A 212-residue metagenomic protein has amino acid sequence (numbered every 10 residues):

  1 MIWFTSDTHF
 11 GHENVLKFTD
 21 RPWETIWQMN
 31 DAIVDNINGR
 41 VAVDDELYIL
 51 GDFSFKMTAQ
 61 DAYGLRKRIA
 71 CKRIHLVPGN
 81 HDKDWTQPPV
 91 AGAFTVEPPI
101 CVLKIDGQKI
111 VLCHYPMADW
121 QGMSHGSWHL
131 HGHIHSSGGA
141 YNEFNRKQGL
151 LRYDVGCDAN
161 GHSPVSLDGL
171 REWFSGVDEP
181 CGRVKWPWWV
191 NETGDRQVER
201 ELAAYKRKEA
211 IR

Functional and structural regions predicted by a protein language model:
M1-D7, R152-V155: Short, hydrophobic/glycine-enriched beta-strand segments
W3-T5, F10-V102: Core catalytic region of metal-dependent phosphoesterases/phosphodiesterases, especially metallo-beta-lactamase-like
A91-V198: Conserved beta-sheet core of the metallophosphoesterase superfamily
E201: Extended, charge-rich helix/loop segments that form flexible, surface "patches" used to engage negatively charged
I211-R212: Intrinsically disordered, low-complexity, mixed-charge
